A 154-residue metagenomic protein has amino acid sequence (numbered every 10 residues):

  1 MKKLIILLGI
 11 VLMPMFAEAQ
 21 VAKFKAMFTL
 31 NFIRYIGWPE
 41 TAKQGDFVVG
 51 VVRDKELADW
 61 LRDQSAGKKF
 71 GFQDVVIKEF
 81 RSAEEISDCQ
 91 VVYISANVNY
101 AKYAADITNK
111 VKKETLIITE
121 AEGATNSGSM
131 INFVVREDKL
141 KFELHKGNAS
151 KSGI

Functional and structural regions predicted by a protein language model:
K2-I5, A17-I154: Short hydrophobic alpha-helices and adjacent helix-cap/hinge residues
G9-A17: Hydrophobic h-region of N-terminal signal peptides that target proteins for export in Gram-negative bacteria
